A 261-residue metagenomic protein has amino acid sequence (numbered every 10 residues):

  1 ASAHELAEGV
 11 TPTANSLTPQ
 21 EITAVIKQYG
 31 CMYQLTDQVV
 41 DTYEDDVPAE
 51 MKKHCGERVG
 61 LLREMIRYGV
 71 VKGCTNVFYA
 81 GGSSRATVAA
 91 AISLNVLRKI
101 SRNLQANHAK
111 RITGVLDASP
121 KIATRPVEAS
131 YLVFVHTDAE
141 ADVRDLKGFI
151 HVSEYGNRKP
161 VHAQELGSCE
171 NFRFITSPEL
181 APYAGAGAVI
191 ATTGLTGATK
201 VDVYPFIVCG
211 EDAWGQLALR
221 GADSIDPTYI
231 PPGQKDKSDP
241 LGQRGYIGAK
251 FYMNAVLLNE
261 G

Functional and structural regions predicted by a protein language model:
A1-Y29: Assembly/oligomerization interface modules of large self-assembling protein complexes
T18-I22, A118-A123: Catalytic micro-motifs at enzyme active sites that drive phosphoryl/nucleotidyl and oxygen chemistry
A24-T42: Extended, low-charge hydrophobic alpha-helical regions
I26-G30, E128, G242: Short, solvent-exposed loop/turn segments at the edges of secondary structure
T36-Q38, V71-K72, H136-D138, Y252: An acidic- and aromatic-residue-enriched active-site/binding cleft used to recognize and process polar
T42-A118: Alpha-helical scaffold segments that mediate packing/assembly in large oligomeric complexes
V88-A118, S130-F134, D138-G261: Sequence/fold signature of self-assembling virion shell proteins
